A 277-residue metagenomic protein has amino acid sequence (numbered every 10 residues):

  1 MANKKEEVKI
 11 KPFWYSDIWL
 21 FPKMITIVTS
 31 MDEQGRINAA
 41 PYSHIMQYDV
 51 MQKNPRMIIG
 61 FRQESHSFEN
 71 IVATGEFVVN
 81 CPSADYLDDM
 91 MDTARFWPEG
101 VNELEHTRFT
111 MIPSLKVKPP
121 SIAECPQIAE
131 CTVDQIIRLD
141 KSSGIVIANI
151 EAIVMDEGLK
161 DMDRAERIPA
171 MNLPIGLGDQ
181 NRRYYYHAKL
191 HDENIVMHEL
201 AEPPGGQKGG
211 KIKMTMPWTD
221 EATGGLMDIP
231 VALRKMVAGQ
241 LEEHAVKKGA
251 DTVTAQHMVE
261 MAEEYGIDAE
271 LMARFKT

Functional and structural regions predicted by a protein language model:
M1-K211: Basic, polyanion-binding surface patches
G206-T277: Non-catalytic accessory segments flanking P-loop/AAA+ NTPase cores
